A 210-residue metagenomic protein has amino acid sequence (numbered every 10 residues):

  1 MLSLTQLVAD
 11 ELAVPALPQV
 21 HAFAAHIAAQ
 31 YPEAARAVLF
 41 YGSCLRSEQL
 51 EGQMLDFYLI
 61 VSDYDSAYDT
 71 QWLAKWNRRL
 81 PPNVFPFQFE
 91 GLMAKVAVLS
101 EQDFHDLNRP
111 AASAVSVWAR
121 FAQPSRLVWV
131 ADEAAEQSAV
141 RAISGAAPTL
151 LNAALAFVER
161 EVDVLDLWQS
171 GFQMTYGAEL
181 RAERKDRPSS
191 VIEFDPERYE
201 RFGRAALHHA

Functional and structural regions predicted by a protein language model:
M1-Q30, A34, L39, L45-G52 (+1 more regions): Catalytic core of pol beta-like nucleotidyltransferases
L55: Change "...and in nucleic-acid phosphodiester-cleaving endonucleases..." to "...and in nucleic-acid processing enzymes
Y58-I60: Short hydrophobic/aromatic beta-strand micro-patches that form the beta-sheet surface supporting nucleotide- or nucleic
